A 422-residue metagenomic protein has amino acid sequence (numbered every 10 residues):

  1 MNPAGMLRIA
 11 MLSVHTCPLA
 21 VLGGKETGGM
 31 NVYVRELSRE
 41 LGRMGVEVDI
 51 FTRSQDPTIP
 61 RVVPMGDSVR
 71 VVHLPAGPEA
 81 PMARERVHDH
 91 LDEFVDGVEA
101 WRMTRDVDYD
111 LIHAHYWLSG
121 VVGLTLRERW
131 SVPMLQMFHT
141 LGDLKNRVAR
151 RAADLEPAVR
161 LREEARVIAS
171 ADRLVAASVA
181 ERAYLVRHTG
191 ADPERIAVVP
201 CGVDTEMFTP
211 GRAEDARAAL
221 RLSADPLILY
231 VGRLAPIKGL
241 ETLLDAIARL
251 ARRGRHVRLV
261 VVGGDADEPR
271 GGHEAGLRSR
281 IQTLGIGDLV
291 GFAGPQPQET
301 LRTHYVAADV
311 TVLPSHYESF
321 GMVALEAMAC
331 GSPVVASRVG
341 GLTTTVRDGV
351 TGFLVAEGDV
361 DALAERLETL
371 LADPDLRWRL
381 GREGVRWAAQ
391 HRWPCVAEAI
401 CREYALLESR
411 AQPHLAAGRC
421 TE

Functional and structural regions predicted by a protein language model:
M1-V71, C420-E422: N-terminal subdomain of nucleotide-sugar transferases
A180, G202: Carbohydrate-associated surface elements
L222-K238, L244-I247, V260: Conserved donor-binding/catalytic core segment of Leloir-type glycosyltransferases
E274-Q296: Nucleotide-activated donor-binding/catalytic signature segment of Leloir-type glycosyltransferases, i.e., the conserved
P295-Q296, T303-A308: Short alpha-helical donor nucleotide-sugar binding micro-motif in glycosyltransferases
H316: Aromatic "clamp/platform" in nucleotide-sugar-dependent glycosyltransferases that forms part of the donor/acceptor
P333-A336, V346: Short hydrophobic beta-strand element within catalytic cores of glycosyltransferases and related nucleotide-activated
D348-G349, F353-V360, T369-P374: Conserved acidic donor-binding segment of nucleotide-sugar-dependent glycosyltransferases
